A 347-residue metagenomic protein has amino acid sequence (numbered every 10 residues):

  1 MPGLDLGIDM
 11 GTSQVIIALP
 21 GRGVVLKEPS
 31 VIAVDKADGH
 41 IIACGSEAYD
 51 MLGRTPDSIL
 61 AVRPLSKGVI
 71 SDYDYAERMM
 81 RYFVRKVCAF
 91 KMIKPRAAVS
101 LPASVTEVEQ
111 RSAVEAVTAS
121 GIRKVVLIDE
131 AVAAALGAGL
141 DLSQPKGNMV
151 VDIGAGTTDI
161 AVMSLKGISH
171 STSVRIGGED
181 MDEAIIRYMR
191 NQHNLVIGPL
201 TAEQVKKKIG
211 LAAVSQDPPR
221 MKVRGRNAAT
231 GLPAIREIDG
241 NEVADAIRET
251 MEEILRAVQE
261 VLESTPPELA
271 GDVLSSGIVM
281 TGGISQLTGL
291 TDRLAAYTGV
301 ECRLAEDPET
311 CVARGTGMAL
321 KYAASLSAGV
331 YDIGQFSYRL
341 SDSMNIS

Functional and structural regions predicted by a protein language model:
M1-I153, A161-I278, S285-S347: Nucleotide/phosphate-binding catalytic cleft detector across ATP-hydrolyzing and phosphate-transferring enzymes
